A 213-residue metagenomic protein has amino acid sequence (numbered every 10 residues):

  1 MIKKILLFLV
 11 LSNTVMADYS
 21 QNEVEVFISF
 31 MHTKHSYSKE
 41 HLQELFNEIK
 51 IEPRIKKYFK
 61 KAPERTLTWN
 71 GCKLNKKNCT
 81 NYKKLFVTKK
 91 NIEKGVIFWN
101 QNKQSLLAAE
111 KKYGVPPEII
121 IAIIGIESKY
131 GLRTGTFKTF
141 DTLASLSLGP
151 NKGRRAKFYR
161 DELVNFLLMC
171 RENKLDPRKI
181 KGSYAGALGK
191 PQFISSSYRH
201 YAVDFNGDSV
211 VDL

Functional and structural regions predicted by a protein language model:
M1-L7, L11-G182, G186, S196-L213: Cell-wall glycan-active module
Q192: Functionally critical loop-and-helix segments that line ligand-binding/catalytic clefts of soluble enzyme domains
